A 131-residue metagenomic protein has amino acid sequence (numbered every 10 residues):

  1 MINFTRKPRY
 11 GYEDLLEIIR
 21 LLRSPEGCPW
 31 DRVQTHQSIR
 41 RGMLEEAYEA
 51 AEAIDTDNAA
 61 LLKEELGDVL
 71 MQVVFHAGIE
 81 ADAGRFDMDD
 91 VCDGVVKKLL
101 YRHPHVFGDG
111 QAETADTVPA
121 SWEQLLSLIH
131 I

Functional and structural regions predicted by a protein language model:
I2-S24: Charged, compositionally biased N-terminal leader segments and the immediate start of the first structured element
N3, K7-Y10, T35, I39 (+3 more regions): Non-transmembrane, amphipathic alpha-helical segments
P8-L15, R40-M43, M88: Generic alpha-helical segment signature
L21-D57: Active-site flanking loop/helix segments enriched in acidic
M43-A51, D55-A81, D89-V96: An amphipathic alpha-helical micro-motif enriched in hydrophobic residues with embedded/adjacent acidic residues
A60, H76-R85, D90-L125: Acidic catalytic motifs of isoprenoid enzymes
I129-I131: Conserved small/polar residues in nucleotide/adenosyl-binding loops
